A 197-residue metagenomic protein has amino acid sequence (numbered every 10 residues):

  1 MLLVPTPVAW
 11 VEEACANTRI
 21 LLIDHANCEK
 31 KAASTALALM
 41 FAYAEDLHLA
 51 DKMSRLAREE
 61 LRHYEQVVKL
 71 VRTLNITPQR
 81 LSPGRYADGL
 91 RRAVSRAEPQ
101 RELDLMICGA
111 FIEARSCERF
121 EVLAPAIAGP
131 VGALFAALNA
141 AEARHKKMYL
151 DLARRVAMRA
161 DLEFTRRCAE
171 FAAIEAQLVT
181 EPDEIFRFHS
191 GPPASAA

Functional and structural regions predicted by a protein language model:
M1-A197: Non-heme di-metal
